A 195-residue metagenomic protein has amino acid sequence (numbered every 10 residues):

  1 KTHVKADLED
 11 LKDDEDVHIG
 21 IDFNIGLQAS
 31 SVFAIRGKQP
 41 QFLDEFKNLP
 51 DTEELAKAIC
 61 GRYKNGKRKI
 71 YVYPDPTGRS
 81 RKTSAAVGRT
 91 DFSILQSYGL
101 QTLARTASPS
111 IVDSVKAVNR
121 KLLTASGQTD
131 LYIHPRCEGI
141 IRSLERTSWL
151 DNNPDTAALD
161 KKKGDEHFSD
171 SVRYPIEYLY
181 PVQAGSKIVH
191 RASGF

Functional and structural regions predicted by a protein language model:
K1-I21: ATPase catalytic-site recognition across NTP-hydrolyzing enzymes
V17, A29-S31, F92: Conserved beta-strand and immediately adjacent loop positions that scaffold enzyme active sites
D22, D75, D170: Acidic active-site catalytic centers that drive phospho-/nucleotidyl reactions and related ester hydrolyses
I25: Glycine-rich, aromatic-lined ligand/substrate-binding cores of catalytic and carbohydrate-binding domains
Q28-A34, R173: Short beta-strand scaffold segments in enzyme catalytic cores
R36-A157, V182-Q183, H190-F195: Mg2+-dependent endonuclease catalytic cores in nucleic-acid-processing enzymes, primarily RNase H-like
D160-A184: Acidic, Mg2+-coordinating catalytic module of metal-dependent nucleases/exonucleases that use a two-metal-ion mechanism
